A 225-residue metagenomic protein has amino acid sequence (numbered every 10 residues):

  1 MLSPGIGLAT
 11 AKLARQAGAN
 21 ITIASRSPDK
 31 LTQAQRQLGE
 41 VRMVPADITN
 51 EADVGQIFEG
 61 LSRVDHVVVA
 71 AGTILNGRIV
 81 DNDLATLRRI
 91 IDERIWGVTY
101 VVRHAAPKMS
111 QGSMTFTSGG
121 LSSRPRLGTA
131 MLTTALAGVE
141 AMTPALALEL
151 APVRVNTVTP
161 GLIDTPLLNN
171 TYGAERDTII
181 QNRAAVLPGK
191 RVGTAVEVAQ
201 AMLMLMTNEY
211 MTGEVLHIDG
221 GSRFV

Functional and structural regions predicted by a protein language model:
S3, A11: N-terminal Rossmann NAD(P)H-binding glycine-rich loop of SDR-like oxidoreductase domains
V68, G97-A105, M142-T143, A201: Hydrophobic positions on the long internal alpha-helix of Rossmann-like NAD(P)-dependent oxidoreductase domains
A70-G77, G220-G221: Conserved NAD(P)H cofactor-binding loop of Rossmann-fold oxidoreductase domains
V80-Y100, L132, V139: Catalytic Tyr-X3-Lys loop
I91, S113-A151, L162: Catalytic loop of short-chain dehydrogenase/reductase
E140, E149-D164, M211-I218: Conserved Rossmann-fold SDR core element
I163-V186: A glycine/serine/threonine-rich, flexible loop-to-helix segment that serves as the NAD(P) cofactor-binding "lid"
R191-I218, R223: C-terminal substrate-recognition "lid" of short-chain dehydrogenase/reductases
